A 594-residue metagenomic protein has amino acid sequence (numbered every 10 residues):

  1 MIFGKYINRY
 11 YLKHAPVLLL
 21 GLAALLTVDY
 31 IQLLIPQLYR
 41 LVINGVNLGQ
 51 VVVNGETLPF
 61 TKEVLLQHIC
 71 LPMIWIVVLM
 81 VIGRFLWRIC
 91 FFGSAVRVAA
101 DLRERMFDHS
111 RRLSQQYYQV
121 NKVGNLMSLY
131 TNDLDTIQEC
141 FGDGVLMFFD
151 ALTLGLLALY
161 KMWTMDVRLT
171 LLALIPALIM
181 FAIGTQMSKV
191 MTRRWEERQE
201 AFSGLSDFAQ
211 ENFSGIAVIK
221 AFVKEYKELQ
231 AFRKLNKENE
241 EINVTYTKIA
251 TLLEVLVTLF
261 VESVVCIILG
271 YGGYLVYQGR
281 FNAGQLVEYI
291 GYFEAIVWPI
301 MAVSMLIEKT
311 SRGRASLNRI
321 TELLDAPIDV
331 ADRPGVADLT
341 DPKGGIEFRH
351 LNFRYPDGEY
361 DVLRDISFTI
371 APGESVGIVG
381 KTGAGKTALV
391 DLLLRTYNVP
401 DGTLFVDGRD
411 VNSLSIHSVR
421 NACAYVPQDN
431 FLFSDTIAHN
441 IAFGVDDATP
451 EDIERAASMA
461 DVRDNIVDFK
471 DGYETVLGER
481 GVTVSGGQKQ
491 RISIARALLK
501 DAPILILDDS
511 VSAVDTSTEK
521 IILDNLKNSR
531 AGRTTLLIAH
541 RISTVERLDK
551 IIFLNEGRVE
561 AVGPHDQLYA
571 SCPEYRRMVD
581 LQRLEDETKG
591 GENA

Functional and structural regions predicted by a protein language model:
M1-I35, N47-P72, L86-F91, A95 (+10 more regions): Membrane-integrated ABC transporters
L12-K13, Q115-Q116, N132-F141, V145 (+8 more regions): An intracellular "coupling" helix at the cytosolic face of ABC transporter transmembrane type-1 domains
K13, V17-Y30, D143-E197, I268-F281: Transmembrane helices of ABC transporter permease
G21-L22, C70-M73, V77, A151 (+4 more regions): Residue-level recognition of transmembrane alpha-helices in multi-pass small-molecule transporters/permeases
A23-A24, I31-N47, W75-V123, M127 (+12 more regions): Juxtamembrane helix-loop junctions of ABC transporter transmembrane domains
S110, F232, I320, F348-H350: Conserved catalytic Walker-motif region of ABC-type ATPase nucleotide-binding domains
K161-I175, T245, I249-N318, L324: Helix-loop-helix
D332, L339-A594: ABC-type nucleotide-binding domain
